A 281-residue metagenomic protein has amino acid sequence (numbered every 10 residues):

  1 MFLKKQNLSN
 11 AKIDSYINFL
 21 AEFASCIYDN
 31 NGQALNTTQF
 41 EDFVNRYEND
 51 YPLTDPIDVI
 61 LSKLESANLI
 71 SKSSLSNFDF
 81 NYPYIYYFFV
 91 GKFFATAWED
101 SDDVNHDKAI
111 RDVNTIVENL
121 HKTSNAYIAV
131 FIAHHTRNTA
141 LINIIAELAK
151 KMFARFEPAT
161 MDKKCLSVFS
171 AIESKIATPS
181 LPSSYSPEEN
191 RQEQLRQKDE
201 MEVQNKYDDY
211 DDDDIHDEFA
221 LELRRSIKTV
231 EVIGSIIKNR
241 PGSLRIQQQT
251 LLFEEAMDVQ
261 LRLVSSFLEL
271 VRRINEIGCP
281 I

Functional and structural regions predicted by a protein language model:
M1-W98: Extended helical regulatory/linker subdomains that flank P-loop NTPase cores
T96-P280: Hydrophobic repeat-domain scaffold segments
